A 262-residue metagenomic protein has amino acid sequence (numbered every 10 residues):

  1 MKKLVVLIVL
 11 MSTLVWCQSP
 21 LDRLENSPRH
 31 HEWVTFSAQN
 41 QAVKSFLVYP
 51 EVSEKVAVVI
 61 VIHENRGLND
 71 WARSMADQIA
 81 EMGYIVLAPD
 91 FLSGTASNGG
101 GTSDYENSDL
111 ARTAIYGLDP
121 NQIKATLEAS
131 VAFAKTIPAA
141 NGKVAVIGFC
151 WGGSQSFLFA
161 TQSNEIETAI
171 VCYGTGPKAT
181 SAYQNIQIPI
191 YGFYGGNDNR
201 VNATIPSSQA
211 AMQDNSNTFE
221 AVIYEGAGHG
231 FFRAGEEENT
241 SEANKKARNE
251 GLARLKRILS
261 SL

Functional and structural regions predicted by a protein language model:
L4, L10-T35, V43-F46, W151: An N-terminal hydrophobic leader/cap segment in hydrolases
L24, E32-T136, R233-E237: Serine-hydrolase catalytic machinery in alpha/beta-hydrolase-like enzymes
P138-F149: Alpha/beta-hydrolase fold nucleophile elbow
G148-G152, S156: Gly/Ala-rich beta-loop-alpha elbow adjacent to hydrolase catalytic centers
E165-T175: A conserved short beta-strand
I186, G192-Y194: Short beta-strand/loop motif that positions the catalytic acidic residue of the alpha/beta-hydrolase fold
N197-N202: Acidic catalytic loop of the alpha/beta-hydrolase fold
Q213, T218-L262: C-terminal catalytic histidine-bearing segment of alpha/beta-hydrolase fold enzymes
